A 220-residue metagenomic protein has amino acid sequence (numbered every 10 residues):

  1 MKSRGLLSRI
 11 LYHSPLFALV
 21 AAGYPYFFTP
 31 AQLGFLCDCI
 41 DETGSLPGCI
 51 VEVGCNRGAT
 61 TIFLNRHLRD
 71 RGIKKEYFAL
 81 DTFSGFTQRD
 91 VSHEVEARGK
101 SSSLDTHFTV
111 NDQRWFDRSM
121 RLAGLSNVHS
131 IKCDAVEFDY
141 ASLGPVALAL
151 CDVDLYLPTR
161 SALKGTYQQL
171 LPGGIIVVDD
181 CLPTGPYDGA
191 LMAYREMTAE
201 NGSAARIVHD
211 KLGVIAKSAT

Functional and structural regions predicted by a protein language model:
M1-K2: Compositionally biased, charge-rich terminal segments
L6-P30, C37, G44-T220: S-adenosylmethionine/decaboxylated-SAM
